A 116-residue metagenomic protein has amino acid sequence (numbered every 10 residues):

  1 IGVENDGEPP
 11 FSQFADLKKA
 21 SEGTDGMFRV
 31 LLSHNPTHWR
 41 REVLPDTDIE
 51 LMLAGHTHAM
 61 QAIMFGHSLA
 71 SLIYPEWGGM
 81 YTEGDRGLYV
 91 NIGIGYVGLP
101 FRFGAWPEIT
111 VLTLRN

Functional and structural regions predicted by a protein language model:
I1-N116: Soluble catalytic domains of enzymes that build or remodel membrane lipids, polysaccharides, and related
